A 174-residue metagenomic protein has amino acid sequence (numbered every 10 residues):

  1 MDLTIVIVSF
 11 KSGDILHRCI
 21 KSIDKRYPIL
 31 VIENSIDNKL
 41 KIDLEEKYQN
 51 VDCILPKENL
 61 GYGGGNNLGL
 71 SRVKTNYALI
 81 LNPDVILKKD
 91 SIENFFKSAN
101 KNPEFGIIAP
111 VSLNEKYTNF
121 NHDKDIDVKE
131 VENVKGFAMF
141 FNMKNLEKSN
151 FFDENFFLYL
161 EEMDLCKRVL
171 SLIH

Functional and structural regions predicted by a protein language model:
D2-T4, P28, D164: Cell-envelope/extracellular polymer assembly enzymes that use nucleotide-activated donors
I7-K25: Short, well-formed alpha-helical segments that are part of the catalytic scaffolds of diverse glycosyltransferases
S22, E33-I42: A conserved acidic beta->alpha catalytic loop
Y27-I36, I54-P56: Short beta-strand/loop segment that forms part of the nucleotide-sugar
P56-V73: Glycine-rich, basic loop-to-helix element that forms the pyrophosphate-binding segment of sugar-nucleotide handling
A78: Short aromatic/hydrophobic "clamp" motif used to bind/position activated sugar donors
V85-F120: Conserved donor NDP-sugar-binding/catalytic core segment of glycosyltransferases
M139-F141, N145-F151, N155-H174: A short, conserved alpha-helix in the catalytic core of glycosyltransferases
